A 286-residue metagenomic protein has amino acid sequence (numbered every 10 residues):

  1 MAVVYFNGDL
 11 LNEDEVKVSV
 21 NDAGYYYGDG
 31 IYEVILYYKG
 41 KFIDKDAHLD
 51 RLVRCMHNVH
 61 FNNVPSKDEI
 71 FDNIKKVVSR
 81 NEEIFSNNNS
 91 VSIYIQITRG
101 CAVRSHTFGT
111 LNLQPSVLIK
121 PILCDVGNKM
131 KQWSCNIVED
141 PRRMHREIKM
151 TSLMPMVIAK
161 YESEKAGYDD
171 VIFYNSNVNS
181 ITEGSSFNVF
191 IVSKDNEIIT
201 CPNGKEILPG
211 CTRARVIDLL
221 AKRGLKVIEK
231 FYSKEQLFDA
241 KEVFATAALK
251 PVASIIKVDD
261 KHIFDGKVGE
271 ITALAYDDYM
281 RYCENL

Functional and structural regions predicted by a protein language model:
M1-R80, V103-L286: Helix-start/capping segments and mature chain N-termini
E83-I97: Ordered, amphipathic secondary-structure segments that act as subunit-interaction surfaces in large macromolecular
